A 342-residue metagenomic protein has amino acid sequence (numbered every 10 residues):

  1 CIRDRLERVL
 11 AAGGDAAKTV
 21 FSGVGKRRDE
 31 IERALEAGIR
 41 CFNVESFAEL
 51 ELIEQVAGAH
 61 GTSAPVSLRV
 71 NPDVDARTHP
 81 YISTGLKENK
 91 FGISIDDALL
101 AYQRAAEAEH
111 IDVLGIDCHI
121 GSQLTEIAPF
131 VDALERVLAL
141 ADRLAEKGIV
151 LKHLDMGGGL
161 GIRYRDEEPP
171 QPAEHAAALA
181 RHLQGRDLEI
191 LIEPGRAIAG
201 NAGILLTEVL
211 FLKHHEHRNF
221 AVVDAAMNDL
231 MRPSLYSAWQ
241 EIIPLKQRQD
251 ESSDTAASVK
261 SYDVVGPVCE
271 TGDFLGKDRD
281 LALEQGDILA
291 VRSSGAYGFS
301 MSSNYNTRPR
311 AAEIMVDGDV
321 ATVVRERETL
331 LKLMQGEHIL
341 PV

Functional and structural regions predicted by a protein language model:
R3-H153, I162, E167, A178: Active-site-proximal beta-alpha core segment in soluble small-molecule metabolic enzymes
G38, G185-R186: Structured helix-beta-strand junction loops
V70-V74, I120-L124, G158-I162, R196-I198 (+3 more regions): Glycine-rich beta-alpha junction loops
Q171: Conserved N-terminal phosphate-binding loop of PLP-dependent enzymes in the Aspartate aminotransferase
A178, D187-V342: Charged (often Lys/Glu-rich) extended helix/loop segments that serve as interaction or gating elements
H182: Hard-cation-handling environments
